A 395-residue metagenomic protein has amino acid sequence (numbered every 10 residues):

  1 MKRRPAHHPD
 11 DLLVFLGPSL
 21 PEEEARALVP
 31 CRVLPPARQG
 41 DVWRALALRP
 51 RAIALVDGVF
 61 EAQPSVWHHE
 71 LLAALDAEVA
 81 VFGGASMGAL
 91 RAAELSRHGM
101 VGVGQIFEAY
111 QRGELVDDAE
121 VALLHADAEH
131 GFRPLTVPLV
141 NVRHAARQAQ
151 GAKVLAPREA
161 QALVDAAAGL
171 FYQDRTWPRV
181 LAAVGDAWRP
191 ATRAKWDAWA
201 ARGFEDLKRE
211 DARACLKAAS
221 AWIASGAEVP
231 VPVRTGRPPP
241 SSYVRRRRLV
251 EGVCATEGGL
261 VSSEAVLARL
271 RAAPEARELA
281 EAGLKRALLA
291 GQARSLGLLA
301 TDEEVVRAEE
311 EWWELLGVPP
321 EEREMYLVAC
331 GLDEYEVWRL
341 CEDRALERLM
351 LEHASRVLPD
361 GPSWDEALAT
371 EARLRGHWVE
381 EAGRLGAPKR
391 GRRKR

Functional and structural regions predicted by a protein language model:
P30-A45: A short, well-structured beta->alpha microelement
L34-P35, A54-L55, V81-A85: General beta-strand structural signal in soluble alpha/beta enzymes
P50-F60: Short, basic, glycine/proline-bearing loop/turn elements
V66-V79: Catalytic-core regions built around general acid/base machinery
M87-A126: Class I SAM-dependent methyltransferase SAM-binding "motif I" and its flanking Rossmann-like core
V140-D197: Charge-patterned, long linear interaction tracts outside catalytic cores
A182-L267: Acidic catalytic cores of enzymes that act on phosphate-bearing nucleotides/polynucleotides
L267-A268, A272-V306, L316-R390: Solvent-exposed, amphipathic alpha-helical "stalk/arm" or coiled-coil-like segments used as scaffolds
